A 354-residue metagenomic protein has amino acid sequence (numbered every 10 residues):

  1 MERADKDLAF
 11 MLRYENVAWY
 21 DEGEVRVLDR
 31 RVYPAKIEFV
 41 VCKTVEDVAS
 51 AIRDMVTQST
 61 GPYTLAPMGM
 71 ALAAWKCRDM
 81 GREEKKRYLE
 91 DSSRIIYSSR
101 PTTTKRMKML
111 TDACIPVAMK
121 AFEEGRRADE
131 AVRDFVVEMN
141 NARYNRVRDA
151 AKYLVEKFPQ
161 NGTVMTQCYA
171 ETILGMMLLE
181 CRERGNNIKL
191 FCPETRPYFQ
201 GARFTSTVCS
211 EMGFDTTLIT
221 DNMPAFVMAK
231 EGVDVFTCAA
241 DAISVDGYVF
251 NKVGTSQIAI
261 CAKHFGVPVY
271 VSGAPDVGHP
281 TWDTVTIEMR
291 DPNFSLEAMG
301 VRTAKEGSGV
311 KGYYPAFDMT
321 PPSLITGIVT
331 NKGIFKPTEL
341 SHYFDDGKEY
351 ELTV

Functional and structural regions predicted by a protein language model:
L8-E124: Long amphipathic alpha-helical segments
R31-P34, F39, K43-A51, A131-V137 (+3 more regions): Glycine/charged-rich beta-loop-alpha catalytic/anionic-binding loops adjacent to active sites
D54-G69, M165-Y169, Y314-V329: Conserved phosphate/anionic-ligand binding catalytic regions in large, soluble enzymes, centered on
V56, A74, R78-G81, S93-R100 (+11 more regions): Structural signal for hydrophobic packing residues in well-ordered secondary-structure cores of soluble enzyme domains
R106-Q160, N186-I188, C192-F236: Ligand-binding beta-strand-loop-alpha-helix segment within the catalytic cores of soluble metabolic enzymes
E156-L174: Helix-rich catalytic cores of soluble enzyme domains
I173-E183, A259: Histidine-anchored nucleotide/phosphate-binding helix
T195-V354: Conserved phosphate- and dinucleotide-binding cores of soluble alpha/beta proteins, encompassing both enzyme active
